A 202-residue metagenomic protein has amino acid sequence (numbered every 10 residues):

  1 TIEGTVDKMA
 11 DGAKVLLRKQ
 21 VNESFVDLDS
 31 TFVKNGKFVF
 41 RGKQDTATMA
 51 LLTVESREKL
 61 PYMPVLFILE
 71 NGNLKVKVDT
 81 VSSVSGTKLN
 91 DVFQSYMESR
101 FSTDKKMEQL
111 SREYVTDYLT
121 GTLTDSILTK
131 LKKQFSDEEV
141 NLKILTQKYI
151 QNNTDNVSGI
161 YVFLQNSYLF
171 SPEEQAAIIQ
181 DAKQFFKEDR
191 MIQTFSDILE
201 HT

Functional and structural regions predicted by a protein language model:
T1-I144: A non-transmembrane, solvent-exposed segment enriched in polar/low-complexity residues
M107, Y114, L142, Y149 (+2 more regions): Leucine-rich amphipathic alpha-helices with coiled-coil/heptad-repeat character
Y114, Y118, I150, I179-K187: A conserved position within tetratricopeptide repeats
F135-N153, F170-A177: Amphipathic alpha-helical coiled-coil segments
N152, N156, L169, F185-I192: Short solvent-exposed coil/turn linkers within tandem alpha-helical repeat scaffolds
V162: Substrate/cofactor-recognition hotspot
E174-T202: N-proximal helix/coil linker or "cap" segments that precede and/or mark the start of modular domains
